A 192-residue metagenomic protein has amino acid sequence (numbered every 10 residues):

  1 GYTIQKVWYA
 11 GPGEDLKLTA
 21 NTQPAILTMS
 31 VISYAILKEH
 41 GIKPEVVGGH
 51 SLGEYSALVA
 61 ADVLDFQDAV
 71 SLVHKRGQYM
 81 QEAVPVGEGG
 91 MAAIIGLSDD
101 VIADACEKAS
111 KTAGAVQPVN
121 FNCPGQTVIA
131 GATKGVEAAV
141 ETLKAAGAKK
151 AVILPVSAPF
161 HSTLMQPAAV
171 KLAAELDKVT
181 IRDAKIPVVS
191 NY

Functional and structural regions predicted by a protein language model:
G1-G48, I129: Helix-rich "cap/lid" substructures immediately adjacent to catalytic or cofactor-binding pockets
Y2, A61-Y192: Alpha/beta catalytic cores of group-transfer enzymes, especially the acyltransferase/condensing modules of polyketide
Y9-L16, S56-A57, K150-L154: A short small-residue
A10-E14, G48, L52, G77 (+1 more regions): Short, glycine/charge-rich beta-strand/loop segments that flank catalytic centers and engage negatively charged groups
N21, L52, K134: Residue-level recognition of oxygen-bearing side chains
T28-A35, E54, Q67, S71-H74: A broad detector of short, well-ordered amphipathic alpha-helices that serve as recognition/interaction surfaces
S30, E45-G49, G53, A57 (+1 more regions): Gly/Ala-rich beta-loop-alpha elbow adjacent to hydrolase catalytic centers
